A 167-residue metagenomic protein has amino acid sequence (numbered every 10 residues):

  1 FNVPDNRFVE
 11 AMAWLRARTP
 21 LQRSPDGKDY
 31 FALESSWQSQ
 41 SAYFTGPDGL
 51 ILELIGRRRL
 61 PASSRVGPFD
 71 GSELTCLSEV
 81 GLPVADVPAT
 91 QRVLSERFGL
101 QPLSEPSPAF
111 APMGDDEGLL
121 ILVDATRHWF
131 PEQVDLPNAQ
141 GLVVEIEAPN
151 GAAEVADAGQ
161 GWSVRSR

Functional and structural regions predicted by a protein language model:
F1-P47, L82-R167: Vicinal oxygen chelate
G27-E73: Hydrophobic, well-structured mid-protein blocks that either form specific transmembrane helices
R59-V93, R97: N-terminal beta-strand motif that seeds the catalytic metal site of vicinal oxygen chelate
